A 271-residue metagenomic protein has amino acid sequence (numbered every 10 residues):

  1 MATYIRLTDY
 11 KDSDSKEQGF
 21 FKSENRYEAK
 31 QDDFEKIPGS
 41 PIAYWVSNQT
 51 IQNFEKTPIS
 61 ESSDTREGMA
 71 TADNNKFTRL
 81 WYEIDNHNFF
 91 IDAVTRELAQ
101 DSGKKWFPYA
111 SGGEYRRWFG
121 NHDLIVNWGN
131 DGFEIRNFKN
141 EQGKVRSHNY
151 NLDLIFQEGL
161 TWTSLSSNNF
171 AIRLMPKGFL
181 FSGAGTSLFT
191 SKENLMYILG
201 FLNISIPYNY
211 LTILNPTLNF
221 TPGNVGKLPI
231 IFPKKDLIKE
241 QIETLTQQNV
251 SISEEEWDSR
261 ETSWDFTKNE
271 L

Functional and structural regions predicted by a protein language model:
M1-K144, H148-T161, E240-L271: Polynucleotide-recognition surfaces of large bacterial nucleic-acid defense/processing enzymes
A29-Q31, P38-P41, P58, P176 (+3 more regions): Proline-rich intrinsically disordered, low-complexity coils
G112, T190, I230: Active-site donor-binding loop signature of nucleotide-sugar glycosyltransferases
L165-K227, L237-I238, L245, I252: Basic, amphipathic alpha-helical recognition segments used for DNA target recognition
N219-I231, D265-L271: Surface-exposed loop-to-helix/strand elements on domain peripheries
F232-E240: Inter-helical turn/loop segments and adjacent helix faces that build the functional surface of alpha-helical bundle
